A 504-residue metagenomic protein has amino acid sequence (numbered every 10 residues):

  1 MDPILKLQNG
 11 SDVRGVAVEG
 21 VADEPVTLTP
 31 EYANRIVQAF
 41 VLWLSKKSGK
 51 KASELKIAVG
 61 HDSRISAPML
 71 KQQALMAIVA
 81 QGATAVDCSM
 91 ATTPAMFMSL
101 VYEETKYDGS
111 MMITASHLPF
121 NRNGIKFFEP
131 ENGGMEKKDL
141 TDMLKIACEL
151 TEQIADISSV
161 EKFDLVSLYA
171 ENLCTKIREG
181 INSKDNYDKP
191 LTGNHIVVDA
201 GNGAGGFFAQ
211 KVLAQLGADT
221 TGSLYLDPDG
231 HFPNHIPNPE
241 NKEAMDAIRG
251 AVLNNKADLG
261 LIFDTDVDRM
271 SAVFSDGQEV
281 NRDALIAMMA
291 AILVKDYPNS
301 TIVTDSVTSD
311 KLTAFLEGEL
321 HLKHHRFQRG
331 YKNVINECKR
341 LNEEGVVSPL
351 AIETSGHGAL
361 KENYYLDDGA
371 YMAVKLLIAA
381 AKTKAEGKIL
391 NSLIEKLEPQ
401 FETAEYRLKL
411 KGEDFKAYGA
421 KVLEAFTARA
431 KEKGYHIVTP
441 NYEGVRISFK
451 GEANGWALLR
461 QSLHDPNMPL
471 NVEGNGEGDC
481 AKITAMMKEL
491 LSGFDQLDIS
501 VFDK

Functional and structural regions predicted by a protein language model:
M1-A74, Q81, S158-G193: An N-terminal, well-structured beta->alpha segment
L5-A22, A200, A204, L350-T354 (+1 more regions): Conserved phosphate/anionic-ligand binding catalytic regions in large, soluble enzymes, centered on
L42, K46, K50, K56-R122 (+1 more regions): N-terminal small/polar loop signature for handling phosphorylated ligands or for N-terminal nucleophile
G49-D62, V86, H195-V197, S300-S306 (+1 more regions): Short glycine-rich phosphate-binding loop at a beta-alpha junction
C88-S89, T93, L144-T175, F274-T354 (+1 more regions): Proline/glycine-rich low-complexity loops and linkers
E104, N121-V252: Gly/Ser/Thr-enriched, mixed-charge loops and adjacent short helices that form phosphate/oxyanion-binding elements
Y297-N471, G476-K504: Phosphate-binding and adjacent anionic-ligand microenvironments
